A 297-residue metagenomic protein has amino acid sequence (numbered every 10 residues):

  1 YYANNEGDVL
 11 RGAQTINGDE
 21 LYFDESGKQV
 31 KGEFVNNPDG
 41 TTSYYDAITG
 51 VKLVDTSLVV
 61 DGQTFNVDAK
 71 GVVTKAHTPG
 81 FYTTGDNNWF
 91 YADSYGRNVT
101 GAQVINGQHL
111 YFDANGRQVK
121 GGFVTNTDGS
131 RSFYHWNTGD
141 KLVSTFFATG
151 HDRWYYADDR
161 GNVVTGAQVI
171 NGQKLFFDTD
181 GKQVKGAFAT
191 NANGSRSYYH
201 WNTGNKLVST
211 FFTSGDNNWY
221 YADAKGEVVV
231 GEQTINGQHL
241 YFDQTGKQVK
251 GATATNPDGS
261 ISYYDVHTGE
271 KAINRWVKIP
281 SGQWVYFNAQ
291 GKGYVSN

Functional and structural regions predicted by a protein language model:
Y1-N297: Extracellular adhesion/carbohydrate-binding repeat motifs centered on closely spaced tryptophans
